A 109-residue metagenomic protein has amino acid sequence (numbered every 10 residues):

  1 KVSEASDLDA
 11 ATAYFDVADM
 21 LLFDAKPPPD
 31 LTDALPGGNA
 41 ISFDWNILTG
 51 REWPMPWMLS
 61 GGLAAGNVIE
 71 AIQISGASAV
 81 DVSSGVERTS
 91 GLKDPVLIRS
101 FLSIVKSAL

Functional and structural regions predicted by a protein language model:
K1-S84, R88-L109: Short loop-to-alpha-helix "cap/lid" segments that border enzyme active sites across diverse enzyme classes
